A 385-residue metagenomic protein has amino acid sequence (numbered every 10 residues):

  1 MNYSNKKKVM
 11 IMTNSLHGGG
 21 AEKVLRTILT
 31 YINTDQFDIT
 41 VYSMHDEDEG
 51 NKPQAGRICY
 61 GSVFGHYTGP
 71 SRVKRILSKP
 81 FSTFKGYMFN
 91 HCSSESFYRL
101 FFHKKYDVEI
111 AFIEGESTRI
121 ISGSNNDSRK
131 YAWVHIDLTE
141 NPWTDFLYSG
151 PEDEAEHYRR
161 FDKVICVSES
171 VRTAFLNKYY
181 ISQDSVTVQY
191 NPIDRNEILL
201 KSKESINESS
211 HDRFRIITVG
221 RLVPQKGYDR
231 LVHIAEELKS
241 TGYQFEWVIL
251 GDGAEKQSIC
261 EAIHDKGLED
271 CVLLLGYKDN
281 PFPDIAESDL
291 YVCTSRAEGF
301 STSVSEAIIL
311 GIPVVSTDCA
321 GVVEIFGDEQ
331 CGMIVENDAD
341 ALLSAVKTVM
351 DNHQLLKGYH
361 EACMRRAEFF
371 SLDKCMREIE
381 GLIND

Functional and structural regions predicted by a protein language model:
G19-T27, F214-E237, Y243, A254-C260: A conserved mid-protein helix/loop that constitutes part of the nucleotide-sugar donor-binding site
S96-K105, L147-V164: Membrane-proximal helix-turn-helix segments that form the acceptor-binding/catalytic region of lipid-linked
S170, P192: Carbohydrate-associated surface elements
C260-G276: Nucleotide-activated donor-binding/catalytic signature segment of Leloir-type glycosyltransferases, i.e., the conserved
H264, A341, T348, L355-F369 (+1 more regions): A short, well-ordered alpha-helix in the C-terminal region of glycosyltransferases
Y277, R296: Aromatic "clamp/platform" in nucleotide-sugar-dependent glycosyltransferases that forms part of the donor/acceptor
P313-S316: Short hydrophobic beta-strand element within catalytic cores of glycosyltransferases and related nucleotide-activated
D328-A339, T348-H353: Conserved acidic donor-binding segment of nucleotide-sugar-dependent glycosyltransferases
